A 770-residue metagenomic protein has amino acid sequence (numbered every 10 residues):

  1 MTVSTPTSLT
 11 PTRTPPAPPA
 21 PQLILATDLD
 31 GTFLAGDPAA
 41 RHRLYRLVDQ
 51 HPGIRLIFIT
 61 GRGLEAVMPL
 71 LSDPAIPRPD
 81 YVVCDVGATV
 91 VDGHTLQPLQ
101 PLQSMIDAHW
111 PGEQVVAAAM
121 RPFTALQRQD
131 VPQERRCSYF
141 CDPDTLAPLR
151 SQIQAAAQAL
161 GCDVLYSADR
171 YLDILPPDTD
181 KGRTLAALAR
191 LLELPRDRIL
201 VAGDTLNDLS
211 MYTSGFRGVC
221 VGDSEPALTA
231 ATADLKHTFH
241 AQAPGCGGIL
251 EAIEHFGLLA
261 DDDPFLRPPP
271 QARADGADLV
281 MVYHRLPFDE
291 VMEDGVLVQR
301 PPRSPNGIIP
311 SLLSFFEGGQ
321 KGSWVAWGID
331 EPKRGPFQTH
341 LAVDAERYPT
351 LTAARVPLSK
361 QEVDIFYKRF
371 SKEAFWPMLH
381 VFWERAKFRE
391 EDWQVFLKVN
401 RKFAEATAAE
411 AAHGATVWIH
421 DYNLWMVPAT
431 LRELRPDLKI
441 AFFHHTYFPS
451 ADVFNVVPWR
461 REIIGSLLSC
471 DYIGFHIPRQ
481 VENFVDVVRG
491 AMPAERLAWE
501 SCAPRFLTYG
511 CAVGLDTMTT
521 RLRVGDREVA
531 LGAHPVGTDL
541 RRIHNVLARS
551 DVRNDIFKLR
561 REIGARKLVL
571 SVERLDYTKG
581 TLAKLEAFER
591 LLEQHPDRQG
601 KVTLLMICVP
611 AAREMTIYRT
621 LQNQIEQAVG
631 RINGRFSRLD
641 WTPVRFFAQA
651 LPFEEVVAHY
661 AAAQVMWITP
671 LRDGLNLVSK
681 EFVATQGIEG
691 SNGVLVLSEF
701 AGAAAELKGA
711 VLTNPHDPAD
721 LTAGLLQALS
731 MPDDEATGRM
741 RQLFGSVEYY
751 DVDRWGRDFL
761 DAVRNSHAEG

Functional and structural regions predicted by a protein language model:
M1-T27, D262-L266, I625: Non-catalytic pre-domain segments flanking phosphatase-related domains
P15-A20, A40, L175, G182-R267: Mg2+-dependent phosphoryl-transfer enzymes with acidic/Ser/Thr/Gly-rich catalytic loops
P19-P38, Y212: Asp-based phosphoryl-transfer active-site loop
L23-L29, F58, D275-R285: Short, hydrophobic/glycine-enriched beta-strand segments
G36-Q129, D223: Active-site phosphate-binding/coordination module
G63-L64, N207, E225, N423-L424 (+1 more regions): Alpha-helix capping/helix-boundary segments
Q114-S214: Conserved acidic, metal-coordinating active-site core of Asp-based, Mg2+-dependent phosphoryl-transfer enzymes
L266-G770: Catalytic cores of carbohydrate-active enzymes across secretory and cytosolic contexts
